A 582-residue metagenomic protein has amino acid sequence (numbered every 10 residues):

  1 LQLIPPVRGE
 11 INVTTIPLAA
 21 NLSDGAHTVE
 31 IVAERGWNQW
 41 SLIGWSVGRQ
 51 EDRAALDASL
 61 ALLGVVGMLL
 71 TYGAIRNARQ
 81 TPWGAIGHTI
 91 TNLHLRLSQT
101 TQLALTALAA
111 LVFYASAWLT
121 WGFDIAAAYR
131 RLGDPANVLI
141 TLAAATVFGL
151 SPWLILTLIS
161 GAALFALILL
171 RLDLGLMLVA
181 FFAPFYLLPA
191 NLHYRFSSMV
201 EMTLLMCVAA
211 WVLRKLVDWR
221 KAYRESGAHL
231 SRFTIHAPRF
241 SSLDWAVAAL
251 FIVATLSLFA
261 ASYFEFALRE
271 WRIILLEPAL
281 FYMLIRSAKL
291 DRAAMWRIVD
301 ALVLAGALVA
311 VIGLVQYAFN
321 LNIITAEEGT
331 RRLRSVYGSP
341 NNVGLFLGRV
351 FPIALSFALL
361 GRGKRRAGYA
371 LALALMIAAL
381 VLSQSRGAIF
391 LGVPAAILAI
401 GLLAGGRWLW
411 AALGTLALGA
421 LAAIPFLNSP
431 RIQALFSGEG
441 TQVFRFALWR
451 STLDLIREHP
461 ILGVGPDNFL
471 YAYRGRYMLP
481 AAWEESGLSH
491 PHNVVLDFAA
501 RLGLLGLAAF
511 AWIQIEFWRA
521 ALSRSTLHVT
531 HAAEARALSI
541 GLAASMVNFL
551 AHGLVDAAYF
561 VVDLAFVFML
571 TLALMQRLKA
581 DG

Functional and structural regions predicted by a protein language model:
L1-L62: Beta-strand-rich ligand-recognition modules
A58-T255, F266, L290-V303, G361-A367 (+5 more regions): Transmembrane signal-anchor hairpin modules in multi-pass inner-membrane enzymes, especially those that act on
I90-W118, R130-T141, A145-G149, S160-L167 (+12 more regions): Alpha-helical transmembrane segments of multi-pass inner-membrane proteins
P189-Y194, T330-N341, N493: Short aromatic-rich membrane-water interface segments that cap or initiate transmembrane helices in multi-pass membrane
N191-Y194, A260-L268, V381-L382, L554-Y559: Membrane-interface helix caps and helix-loop-helix hairpins in membrane proteins
A374, S489, L522-V555, V567 (+1 more regions): Loop-to-helix entry and N-terminal half of a specific, functionally important transmembrane alpha helix in multi-pass
I377, R386, R450-L453, H459-L462 (+2 more regions): A conserved mid-to-late transmembrane alpha helix and its immediate loop/hinge that forms the functional core
N428, L435-R450, L462-L502: Long extracytoplasmic/lumenal interhelical loops at the membrane interface of multi-pass membrane proteins
